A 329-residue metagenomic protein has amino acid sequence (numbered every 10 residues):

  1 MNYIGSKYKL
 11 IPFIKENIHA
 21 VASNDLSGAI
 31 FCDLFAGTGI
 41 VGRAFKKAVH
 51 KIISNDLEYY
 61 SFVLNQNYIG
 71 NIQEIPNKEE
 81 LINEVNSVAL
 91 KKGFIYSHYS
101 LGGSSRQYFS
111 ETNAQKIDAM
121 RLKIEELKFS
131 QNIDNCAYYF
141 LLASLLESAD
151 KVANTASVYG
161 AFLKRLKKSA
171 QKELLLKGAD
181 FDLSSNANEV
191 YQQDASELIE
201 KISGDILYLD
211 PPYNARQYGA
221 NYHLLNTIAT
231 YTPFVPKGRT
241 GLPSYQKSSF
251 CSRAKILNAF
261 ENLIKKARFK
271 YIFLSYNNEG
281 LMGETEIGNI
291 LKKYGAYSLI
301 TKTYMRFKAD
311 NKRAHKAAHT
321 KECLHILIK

Functional and structural regions predicted by a protein language model:
M1-L34, I40-A48, V63, N71 (+1 more regions): S-adenosyl-L-methionine
F31-F45, S54-Y59, K201-N221, S275: Conserved proline-anchored active-site loop of SAM-dependent methyltransferases that bridges a beta-strand
K51, L57-D182, A215, G219-R253 (+1 more regions): Class I S-adenosyl-L-methionine-dependent methyltransferase module
E74-E84, D210, K316-I328: A polyampholytic, Gly/Pro-enriched intrinsically disordered region
L163, E284-K329: Class I S-adenosyl-L-methionine
Q192-E197: Conserved SAM/SAH-binding loop
F250-S298, T303: Conserved Class I SAM-dependent methyltransferase catalytic core
